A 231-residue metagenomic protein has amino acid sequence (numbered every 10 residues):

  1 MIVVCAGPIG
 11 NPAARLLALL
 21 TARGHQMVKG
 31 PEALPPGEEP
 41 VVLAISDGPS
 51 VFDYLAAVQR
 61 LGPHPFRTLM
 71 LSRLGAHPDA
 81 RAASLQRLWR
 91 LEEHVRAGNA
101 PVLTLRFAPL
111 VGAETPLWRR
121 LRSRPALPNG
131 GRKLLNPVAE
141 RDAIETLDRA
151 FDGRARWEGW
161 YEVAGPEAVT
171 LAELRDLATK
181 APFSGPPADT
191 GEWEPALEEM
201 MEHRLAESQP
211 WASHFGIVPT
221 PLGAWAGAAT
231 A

Functional and structural regions predicted by a protein language model:
M1-V41, A172: N-terminal Rossmann/SDR dinucleotide-binding element
A6, P31-P36, P40-G98, V102-R106: Conserved Rossmann-fold NAD(P)-dependent oxidoreductase catalytic core, especially the SDR/UDP-sugar
P8-L16, D79-A178: Oxidoreductase cofactor-interface core, primarily capturing Rossmann-like NAD(P)-dependent enzymes
G10-A22, T146-L197, E202-A231: Mid/C-terminal beta-alpha module of Rossmann-like enzyme folds, strongest in SDR-family dehydrogenases/epimerases
H25, F66, A100, K180 (+1 more regions): Short glycine/serine/threonine/alanine-rich loop segments
Q26, G30-E32, A80, R132-K133 (+3 more regions): Generic anion/oxyanion-binding catalytic loop in active/binding sites
G30-E32, L105-A108, G185-T190: Conserved beta-strand termini and adjacent loop/short-helix elements that scaffold enzyme active sites in alpha/beta
